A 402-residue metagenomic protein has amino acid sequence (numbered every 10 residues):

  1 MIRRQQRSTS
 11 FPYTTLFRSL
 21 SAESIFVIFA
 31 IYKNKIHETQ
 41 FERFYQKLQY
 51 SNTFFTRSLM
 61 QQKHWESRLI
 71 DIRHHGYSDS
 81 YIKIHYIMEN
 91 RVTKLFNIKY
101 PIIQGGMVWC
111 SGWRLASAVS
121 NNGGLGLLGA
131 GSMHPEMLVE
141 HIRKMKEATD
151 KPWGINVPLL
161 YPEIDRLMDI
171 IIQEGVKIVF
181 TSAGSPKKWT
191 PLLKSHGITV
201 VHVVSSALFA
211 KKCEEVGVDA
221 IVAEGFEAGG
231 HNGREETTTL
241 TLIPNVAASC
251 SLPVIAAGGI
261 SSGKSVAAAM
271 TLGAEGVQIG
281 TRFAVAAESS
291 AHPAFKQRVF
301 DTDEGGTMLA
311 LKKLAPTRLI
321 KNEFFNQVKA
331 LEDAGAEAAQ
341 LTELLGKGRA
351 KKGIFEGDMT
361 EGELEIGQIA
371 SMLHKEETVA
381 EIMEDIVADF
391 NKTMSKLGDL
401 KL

Functional and structural regions predicted by a protein language model:
M1-L16: Short, small-residue-biased leader/transition segments that mark boundaries at the very start of proteins
A22, V27-A30, E38, E42 (+2 more regions): Short hydrophobic alpha-helical segments enriched in small aliphatic residues
L48-Q49: Arg/Gly-rich low-complexity intrinsically disordered repeat tracts
H74-I87: Short, Lys/Arg-enriched N-terminal segments with co-localized hydrophobic residues within the first ~10-30 amino acids
H85-S249, P253: Active-site entrance/lid segments in N-terminal catalytic domains of soluble metabolic enzymes
G233-I255, S261-L402: Conserved active-site-proximal phosphate/metal-binding subdomains
